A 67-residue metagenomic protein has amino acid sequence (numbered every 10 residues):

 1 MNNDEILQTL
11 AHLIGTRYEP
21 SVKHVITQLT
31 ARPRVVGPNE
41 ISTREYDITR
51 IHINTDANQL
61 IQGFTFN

Functional and structural regions predicted by a protein language model:
M1-N67: Exposed, flexible binding/inhibitory loops of compact, secreted disulfide-stabilized domains
